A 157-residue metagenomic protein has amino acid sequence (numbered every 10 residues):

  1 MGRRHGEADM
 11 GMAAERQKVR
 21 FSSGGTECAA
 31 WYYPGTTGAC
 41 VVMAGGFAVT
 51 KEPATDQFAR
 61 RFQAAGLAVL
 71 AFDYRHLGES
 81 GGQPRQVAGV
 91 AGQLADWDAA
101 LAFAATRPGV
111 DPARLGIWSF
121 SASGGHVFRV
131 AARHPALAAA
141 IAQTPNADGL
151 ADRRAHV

Functional and structural regions predicted by a protein language model:
G2-G35, G89-V90: N-terminal cap/lid segment of alpha/beta-hydrolase-fold proteins
T26-C28, A39, A138: Glycine-rich phosphate/pyrophosphate-binding loop shared by adenosine-nucleotide-utilizing enzymes
G38-G46: Short beta-strand element of the alpha/beta-hydrolase
F47-R60, Y74: The serine-hydrolase catalytic nucleophile loop
T50-K51, L77-P112: Catalytic nucleophile-loop/oxyanion-hole region of alpha/beta-hydrolase and closely related hydrolase-like folds
R61-G81: Conserved alpha/beta-hydrolase
A99-V157: Primarily recognizes the serine-hydrolase "nucleophile elbow" in alpha/beta-hydrolase and SGNH/GDSL folds
